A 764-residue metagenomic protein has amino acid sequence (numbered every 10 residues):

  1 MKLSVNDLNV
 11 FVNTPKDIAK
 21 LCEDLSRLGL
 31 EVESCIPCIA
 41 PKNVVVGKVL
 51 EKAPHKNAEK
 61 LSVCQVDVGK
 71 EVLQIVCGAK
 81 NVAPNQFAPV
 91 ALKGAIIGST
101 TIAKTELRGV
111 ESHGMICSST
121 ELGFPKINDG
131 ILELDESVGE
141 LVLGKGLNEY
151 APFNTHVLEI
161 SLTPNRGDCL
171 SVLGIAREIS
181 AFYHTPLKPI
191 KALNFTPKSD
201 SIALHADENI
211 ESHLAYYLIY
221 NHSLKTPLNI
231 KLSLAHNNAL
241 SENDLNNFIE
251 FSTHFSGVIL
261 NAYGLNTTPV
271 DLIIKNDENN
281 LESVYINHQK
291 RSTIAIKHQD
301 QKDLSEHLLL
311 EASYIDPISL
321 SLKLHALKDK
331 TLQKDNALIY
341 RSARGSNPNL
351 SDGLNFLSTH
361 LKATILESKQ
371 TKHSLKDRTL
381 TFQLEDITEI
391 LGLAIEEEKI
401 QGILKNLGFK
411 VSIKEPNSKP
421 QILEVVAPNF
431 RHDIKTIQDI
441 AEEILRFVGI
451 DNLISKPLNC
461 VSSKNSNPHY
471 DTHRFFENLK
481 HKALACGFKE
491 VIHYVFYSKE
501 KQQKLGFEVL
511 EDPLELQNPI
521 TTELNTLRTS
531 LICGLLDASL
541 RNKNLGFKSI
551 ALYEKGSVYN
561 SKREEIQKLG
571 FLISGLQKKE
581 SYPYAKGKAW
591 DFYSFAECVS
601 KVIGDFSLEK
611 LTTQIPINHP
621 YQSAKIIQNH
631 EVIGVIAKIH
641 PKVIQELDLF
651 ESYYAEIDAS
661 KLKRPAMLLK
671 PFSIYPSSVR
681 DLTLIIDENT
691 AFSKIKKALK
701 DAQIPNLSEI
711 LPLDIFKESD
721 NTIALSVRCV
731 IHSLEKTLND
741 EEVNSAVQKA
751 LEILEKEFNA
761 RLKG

Functional and structural regions predicted by a protein language model:
M1-T472, L484, Q577-K578, R680: RNA/tRNA-interacting regions in translation and RNA-turnover enzymes
K2-V5, R27, N406-G408, E415 (+2 more regions): A carboxyl-terminal module marker
I39-N43, T253-H254, S418, I422-V426 (+5 more regions): Beta-rich nucleic-acid/ligand-interaction surfaces
S62-G69, L572, V599, R728-V730: Short, acidic/hydrophobic/Gly-rich beta-strand patch recurrent on exposed beta strands that often constitutes part
G69, Q86, L92, I102-T105 (+5 more regions): Class II aminoacyl-tRNA synthetase-like tRNA-binding/catalytic domains
A337-A343, V425-V426, V461-N467, N518-E523 (+3 more regions): Short beta-alpha connecting loops at secondary-structure transitions that line or flank enzyme active sites
R341, L366-K369, H373-S374, I573-G575 (+3 more regions): Mixed-charge, low-complexity segments
S346-A363, A538-N542, F547-A551, N744-K749: His/Asp/Glu-rich mid-to-C-terminal helical/loop segments that flank catalytic regions of hydrolases
